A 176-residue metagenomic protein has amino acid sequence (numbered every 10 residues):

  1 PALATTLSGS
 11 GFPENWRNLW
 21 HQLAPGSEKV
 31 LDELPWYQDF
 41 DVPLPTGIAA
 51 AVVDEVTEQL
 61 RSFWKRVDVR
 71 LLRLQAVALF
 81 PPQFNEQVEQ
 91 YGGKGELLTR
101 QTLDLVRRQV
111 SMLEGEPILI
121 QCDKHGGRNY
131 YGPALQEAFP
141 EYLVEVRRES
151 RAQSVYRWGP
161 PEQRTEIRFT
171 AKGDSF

Functional and structural regions predicted by a protein language model:
P1-F176: RNase H-like, Mg2+-dependent phosphodiesterase core, and more generally RNA phosphate-backbone-engaging helix-loop
